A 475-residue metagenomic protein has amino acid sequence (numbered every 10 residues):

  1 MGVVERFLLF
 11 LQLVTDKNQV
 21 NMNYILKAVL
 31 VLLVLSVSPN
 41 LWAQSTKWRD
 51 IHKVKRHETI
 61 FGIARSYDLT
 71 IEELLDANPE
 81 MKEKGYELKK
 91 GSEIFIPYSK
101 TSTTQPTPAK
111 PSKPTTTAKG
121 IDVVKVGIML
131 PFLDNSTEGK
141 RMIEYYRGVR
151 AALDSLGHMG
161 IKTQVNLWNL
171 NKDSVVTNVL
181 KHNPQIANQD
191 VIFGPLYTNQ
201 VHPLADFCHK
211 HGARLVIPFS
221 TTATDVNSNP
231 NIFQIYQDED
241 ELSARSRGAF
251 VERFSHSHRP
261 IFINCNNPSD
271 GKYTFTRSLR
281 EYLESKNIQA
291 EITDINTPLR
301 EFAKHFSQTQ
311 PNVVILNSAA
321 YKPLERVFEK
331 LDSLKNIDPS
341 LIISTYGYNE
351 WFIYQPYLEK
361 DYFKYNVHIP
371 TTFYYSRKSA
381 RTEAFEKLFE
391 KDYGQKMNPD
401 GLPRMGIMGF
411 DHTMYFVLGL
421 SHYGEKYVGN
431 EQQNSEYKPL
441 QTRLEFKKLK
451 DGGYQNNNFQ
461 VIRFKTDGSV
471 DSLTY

Functional and structural regions predicted by a protein language model:
V4-F7, D16, L26-V29, Q44-E73 (+1 more regions): Extracytosolic ligand-binding ectodomains
L30-L35: Hydrophobic helical h-region of N-terminal Sec-dependent signal peptides in bacterial secretory/periplasmic proteins
